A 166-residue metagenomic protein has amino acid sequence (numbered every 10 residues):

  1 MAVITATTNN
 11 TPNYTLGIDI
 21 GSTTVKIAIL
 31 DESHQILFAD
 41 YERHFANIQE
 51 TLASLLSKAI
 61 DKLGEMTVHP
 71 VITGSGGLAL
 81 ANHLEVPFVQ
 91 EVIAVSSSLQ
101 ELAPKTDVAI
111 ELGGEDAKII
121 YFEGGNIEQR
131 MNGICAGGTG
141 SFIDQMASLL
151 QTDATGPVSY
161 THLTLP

Functional and structural regions predicted by a protein language model:
M1-E91: N-terminal glycine/serine-rich phosphate-binding loop of ATP-dependent small-molecule kinases, especially carbohydrate
A2-N9, G76-E128: Conserved phosphate-binding catalytic cores of ATP/NTP-utilizing and phosphoryl-transfer enzymes
Y14-L16, H34-Q35, H69-V71, P87 (+4 more regions): Structural motif
Y41-A46, V92-S98, G133-S141: Short, acidic/turn-prone active-site loops that include or flank metal/cofactor- and phosphate-binding residues
Q49-L52, S97-A103, G140-Q145: Short, charged, surface-exposed secondary-structure boundary motifs
A59-K62, L102, A109, L149-D153 (+1 more regions): Change "in soluble alpha/beta enzymes" to "in soluble alpha/beta proteins
I127-Y160: Glycine-rich phosphate-binding loop plus the immediately following alpha-helix
T161-P166: Conserved small/polar residues in nucleotide/adenosyl-binding loops
